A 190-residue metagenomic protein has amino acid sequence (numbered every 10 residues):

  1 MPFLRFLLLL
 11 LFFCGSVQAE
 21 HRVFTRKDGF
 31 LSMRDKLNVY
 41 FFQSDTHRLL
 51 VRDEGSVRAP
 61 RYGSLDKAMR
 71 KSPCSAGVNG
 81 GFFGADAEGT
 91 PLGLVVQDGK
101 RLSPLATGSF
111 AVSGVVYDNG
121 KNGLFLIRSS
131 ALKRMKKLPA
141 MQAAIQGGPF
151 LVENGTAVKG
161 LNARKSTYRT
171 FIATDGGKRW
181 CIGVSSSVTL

Functional and structural regions predicted by a protein language model:
P2-L9: Sec-dependent signal peptide recognition, specifically the positively charged N-region followed immediately by
L10-Q18: Hydrophobic h-region of N-terminal signal peptides that target proteins for export in Gram-negative bacteria
V17-G108, I182: Zymogen propeptides
D35-L37, G120-G123, D175-C181: Beta-strand-turn-beta hairpins that frame and shape the catalytic cleft of phosphate-ester-processing enzymes
D35-V39, V112-S113, S166-F171: Short glycine-rich loop/turn motifs
V57-R58, S129-R134, V184-T189: Short, solvent-exposed aromatic-acidic interface loops
G84-A163: Active-site-adjacent helix-turn-beta-strand microarchitecture at beta-sheet edges that either contains or buttresses
Q142-Q146, V152-L190: Domain-core and long-helix interface of multi-subunit machines
